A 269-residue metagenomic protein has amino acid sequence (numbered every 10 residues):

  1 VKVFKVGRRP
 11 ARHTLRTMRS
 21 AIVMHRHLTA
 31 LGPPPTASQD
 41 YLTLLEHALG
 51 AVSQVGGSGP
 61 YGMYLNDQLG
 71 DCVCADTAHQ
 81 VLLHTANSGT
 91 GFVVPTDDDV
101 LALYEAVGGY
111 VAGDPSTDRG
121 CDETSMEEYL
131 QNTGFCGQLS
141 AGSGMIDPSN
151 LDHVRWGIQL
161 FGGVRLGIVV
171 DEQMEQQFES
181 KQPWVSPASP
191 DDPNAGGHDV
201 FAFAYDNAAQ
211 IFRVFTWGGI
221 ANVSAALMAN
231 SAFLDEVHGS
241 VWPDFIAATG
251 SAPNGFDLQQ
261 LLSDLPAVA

Functional and structural regions predicted by a protein language model:
V1-A269: Catalytic-core signature of thiol
